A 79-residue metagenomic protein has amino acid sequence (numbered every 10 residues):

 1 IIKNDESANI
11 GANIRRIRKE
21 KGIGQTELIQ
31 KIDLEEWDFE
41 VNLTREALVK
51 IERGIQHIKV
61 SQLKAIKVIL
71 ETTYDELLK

Functional and structural regions predicted by a protein language model:
I1-G22: A short, Lys/Arg-rich alpha-helix, primarily the initiator
D5-N9, D38, N42, H57: Residues at secondary-structure transition points
A12, I23, L43, I58-S61: Residue-level signal for the short linker/turn that defines the boundary of a DNA-recognition helix
A12, R16, Q30, K50 (+1 more regions): DNA-binding alpha-helical recognition surfaces that contact promoter or target DNA
G22-K50: Short alpha-helical DNA-recognition segment
I55-E76: DNA major-groove recognition helix of helix-turn-helix/homeodomain DNA-binding modules
